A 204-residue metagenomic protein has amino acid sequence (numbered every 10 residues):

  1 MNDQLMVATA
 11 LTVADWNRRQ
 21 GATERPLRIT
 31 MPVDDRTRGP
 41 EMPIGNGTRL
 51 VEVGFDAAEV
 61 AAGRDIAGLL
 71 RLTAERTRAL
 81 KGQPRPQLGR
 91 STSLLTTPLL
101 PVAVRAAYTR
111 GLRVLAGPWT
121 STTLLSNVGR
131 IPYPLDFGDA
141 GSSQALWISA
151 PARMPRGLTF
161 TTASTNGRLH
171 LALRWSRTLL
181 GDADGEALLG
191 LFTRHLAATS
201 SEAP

Functional and structural regions predicted by a protein language model:
N2-A10: Short amphipathic alpha-helical segments
D15-P204: Acyl-thioester-dependent acyl-group transfer interface
